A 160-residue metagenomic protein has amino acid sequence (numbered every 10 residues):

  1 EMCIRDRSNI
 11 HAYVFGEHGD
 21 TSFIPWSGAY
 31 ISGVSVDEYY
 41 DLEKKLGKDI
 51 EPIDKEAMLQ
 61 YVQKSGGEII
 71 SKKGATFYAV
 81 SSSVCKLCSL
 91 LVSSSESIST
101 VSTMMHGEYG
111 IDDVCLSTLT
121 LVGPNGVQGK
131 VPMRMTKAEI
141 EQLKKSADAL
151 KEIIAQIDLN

Functional and structural regions predicted by a protein language model:
M2-I4: Short, small-residue-biased leader/transition segments that mark boundaries at the very start of proteins
D6-N160: NAD(P)-dependent Rossmann-like dehydrogenase/reductase catalytic/cofactor-binding core
